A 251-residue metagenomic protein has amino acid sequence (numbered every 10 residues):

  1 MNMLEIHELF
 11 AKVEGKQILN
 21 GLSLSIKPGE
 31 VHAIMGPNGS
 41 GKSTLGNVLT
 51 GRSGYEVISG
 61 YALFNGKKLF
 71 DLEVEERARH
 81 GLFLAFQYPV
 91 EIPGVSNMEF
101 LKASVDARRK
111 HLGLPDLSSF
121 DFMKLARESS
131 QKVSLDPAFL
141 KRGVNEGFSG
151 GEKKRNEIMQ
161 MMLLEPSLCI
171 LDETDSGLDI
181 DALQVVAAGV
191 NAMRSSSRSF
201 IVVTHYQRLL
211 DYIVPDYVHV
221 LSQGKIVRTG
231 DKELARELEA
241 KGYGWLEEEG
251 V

Functional and structural regions predicted by a protein language model:
L4-I6, L19-G21: Conserved structural motif at the start of ABC-family nucleotide-binding domains
M35-P37: The feature captures the beta-strand-to-loop junction immediately N-terminal to the Walker
Y61-R77, N145: ABC ATPase NBD Q-loop/coupling interface
V90-P166: ABC-family P-loop ATPase nucleotide-binding domains
E173-T174, D181: Walker B catalytic motif
L183-S196: Helical segment within the ABC ATPase nucleotide-binding domain
Y217, L221, K225-E248: Conserved beta-strand-loop-alpha-helix hinge in the C-terminal portion of ABC ATPase nucleotide-binding domains
